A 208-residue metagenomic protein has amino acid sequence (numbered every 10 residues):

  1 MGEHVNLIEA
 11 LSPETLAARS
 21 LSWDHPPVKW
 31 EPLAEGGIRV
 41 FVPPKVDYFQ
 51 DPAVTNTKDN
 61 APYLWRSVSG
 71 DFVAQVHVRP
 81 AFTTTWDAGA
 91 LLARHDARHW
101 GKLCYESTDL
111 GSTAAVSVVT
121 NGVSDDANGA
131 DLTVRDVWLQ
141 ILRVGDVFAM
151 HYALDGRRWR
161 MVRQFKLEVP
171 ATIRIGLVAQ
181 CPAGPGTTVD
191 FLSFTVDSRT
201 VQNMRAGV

Functional and structural regions predicted by a protein language model:
G2-V208: Extracellular glycan-recognition regions
